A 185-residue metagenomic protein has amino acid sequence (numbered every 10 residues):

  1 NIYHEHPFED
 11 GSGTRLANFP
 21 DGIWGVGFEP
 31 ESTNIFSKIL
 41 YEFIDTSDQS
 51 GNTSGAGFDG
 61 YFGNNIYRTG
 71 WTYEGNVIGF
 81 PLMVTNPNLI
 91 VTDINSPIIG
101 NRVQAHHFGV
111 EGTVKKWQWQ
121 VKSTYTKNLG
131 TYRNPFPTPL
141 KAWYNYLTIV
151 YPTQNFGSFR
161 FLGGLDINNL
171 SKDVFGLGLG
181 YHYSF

Functional and structural regions predicted by a protein language model:
I2-F185: Outer-membrane beta-barrel pore domains
